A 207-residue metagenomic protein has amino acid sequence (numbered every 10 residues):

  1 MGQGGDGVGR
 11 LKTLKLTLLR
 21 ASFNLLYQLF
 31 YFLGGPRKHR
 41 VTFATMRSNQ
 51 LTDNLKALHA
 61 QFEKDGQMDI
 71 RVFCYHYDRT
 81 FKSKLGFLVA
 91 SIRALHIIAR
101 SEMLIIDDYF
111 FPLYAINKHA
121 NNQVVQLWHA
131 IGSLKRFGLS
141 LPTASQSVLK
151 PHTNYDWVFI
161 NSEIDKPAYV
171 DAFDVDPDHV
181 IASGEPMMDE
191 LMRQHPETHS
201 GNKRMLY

Functional and structural regions predicted by a protein language model:
G2-S48, L85: Membrane-proximal basic amphipathic "stem/tether" segments
L11-L14, I70, N202: Generic cytosolic/nucleocytoplasmic N-terminal low-complexity/intrinsically disordered segments
L16-L26, V125-S133, S200-N202: Phosphate-binding glycine-rich loops and adjacent basic patches that engage nucleotide phosphates, nucleic-acid
Y31-H39, R193-Y207: Nucleotide-sugar donor-binding and catalytic loop/hinge architecture of NDP-sugar-dependent glycosyltransferases
T42-R193, T198: Active-site and donor-binding regions of nucleotide-sugar-utilizing enzymes
